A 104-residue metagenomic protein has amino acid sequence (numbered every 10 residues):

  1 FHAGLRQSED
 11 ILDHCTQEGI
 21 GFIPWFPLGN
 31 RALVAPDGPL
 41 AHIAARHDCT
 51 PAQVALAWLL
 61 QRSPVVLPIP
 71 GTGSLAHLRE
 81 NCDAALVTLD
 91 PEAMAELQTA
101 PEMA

Functional and structural regions predicted by a protein language model:
F1-A104: Beta/alpha (TIM)-barrel catalytic core signal, keyed to glycine-rich beta->alpha loops juxtaposed to Asp/Glu that bind
